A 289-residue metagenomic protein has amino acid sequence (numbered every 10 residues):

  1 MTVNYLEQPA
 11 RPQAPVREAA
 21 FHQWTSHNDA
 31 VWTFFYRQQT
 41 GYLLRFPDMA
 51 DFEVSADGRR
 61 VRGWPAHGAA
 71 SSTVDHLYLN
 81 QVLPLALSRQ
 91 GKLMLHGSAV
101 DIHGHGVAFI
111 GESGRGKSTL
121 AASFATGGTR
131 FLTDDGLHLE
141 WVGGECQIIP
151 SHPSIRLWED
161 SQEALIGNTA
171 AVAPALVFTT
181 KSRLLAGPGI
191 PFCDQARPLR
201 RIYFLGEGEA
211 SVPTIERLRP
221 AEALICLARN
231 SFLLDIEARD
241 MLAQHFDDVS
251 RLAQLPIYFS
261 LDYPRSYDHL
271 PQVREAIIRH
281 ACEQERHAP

Functional and structural regions predicted by a protein language model:
M1-A70, E275-P289: Long, basic/Gly/Ser/Thr-rich N-terminal segments that mediate initial subcellular attachment or targeting
D29-Y36, R89-G91, T129, V249-S250: Short linear motifs in intrinsically disordered
Q38, D57, M94, Q195-R197 (+1 more regions): A short, structural micro-pattern
R45-G106: Extreme N-terminal, non-catalytic leader segments that precede Walker-type/kinase nucleotide-binding cores
S98, I102-E112, G127-P289: Glycine-rich, often acidic-flanked micro-motifs that create phosphate/phosphodiester-binding or positioning elements
K117: Conserved lysine of the Walker
L120-A121: Post-Walker A alpha-helix
F124: Aromatic pocket-lining residues of Rossmann-like dinucleotide-binding sites
